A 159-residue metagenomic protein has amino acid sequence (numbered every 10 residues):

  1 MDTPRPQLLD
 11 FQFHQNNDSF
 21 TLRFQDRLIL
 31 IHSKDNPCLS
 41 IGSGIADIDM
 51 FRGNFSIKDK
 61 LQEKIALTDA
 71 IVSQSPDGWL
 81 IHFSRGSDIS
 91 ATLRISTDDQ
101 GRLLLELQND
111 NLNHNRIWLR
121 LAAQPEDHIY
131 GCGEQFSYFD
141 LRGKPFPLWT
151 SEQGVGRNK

Functional and structural regions predicted by a protein language model:
D2-K159: Catalytic and substrate-binding clefts that recognize carbohydrates or anionic sugar/phosphate headgroups
